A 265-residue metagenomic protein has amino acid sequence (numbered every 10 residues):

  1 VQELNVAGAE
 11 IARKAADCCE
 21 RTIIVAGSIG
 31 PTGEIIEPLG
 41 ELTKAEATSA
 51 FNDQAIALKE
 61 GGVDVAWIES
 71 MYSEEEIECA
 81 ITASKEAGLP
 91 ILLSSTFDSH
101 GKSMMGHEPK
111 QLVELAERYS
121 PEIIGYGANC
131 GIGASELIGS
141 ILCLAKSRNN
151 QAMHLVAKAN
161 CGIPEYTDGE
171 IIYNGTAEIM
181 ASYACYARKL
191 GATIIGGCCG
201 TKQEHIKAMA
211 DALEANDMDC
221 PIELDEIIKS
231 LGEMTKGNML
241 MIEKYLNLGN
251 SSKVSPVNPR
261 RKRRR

Functional and structural regions predicted by a protein language model:
V1-R265: Domain-level signal for soluble alpha/beta catalytic cores
